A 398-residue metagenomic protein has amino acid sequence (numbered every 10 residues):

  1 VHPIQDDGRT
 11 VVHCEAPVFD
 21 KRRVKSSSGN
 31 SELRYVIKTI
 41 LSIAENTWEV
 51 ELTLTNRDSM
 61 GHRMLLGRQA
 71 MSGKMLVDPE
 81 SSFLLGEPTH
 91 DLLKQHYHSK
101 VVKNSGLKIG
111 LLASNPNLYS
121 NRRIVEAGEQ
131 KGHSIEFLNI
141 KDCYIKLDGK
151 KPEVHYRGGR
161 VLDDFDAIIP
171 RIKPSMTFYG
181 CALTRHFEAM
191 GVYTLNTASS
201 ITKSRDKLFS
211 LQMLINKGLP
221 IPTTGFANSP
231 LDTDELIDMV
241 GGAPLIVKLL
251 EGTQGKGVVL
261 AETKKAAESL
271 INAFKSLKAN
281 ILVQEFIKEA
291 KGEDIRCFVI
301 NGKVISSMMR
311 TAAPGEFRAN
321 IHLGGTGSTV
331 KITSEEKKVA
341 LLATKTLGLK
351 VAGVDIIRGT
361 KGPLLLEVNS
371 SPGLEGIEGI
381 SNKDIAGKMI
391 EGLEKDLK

Functional and structural regions predicted by a protein language model:
V1-K103: Pepsin/retropepsin-fold aspartyl endopeptidases
L41, G67, G128, I168 (+2 more regions): A residue-level signal for conserved active-site and pocket-lining positions in enzyme catalytic cores
A44-E45, V299-K303, G359-K361: Short acidic-glycine loop/turn motifs at beta-strand connectors
V101-N104, K331, K345, R358-K398: C-terminal active-site "lid" helix and adjoining low-complexity regulatory extension at the edge of ATP-using catalytic
L107-E129, I135, K146-K150, H155-D163 (+5 more regions): Active-site nucleotide/adenylate-binding loops and adjacent lid/helix of ATP-dependent enzymes
I169-P170, Q284: Redox-cofactor binding/interface segments in oxidoreductases and associated redox assembly factors
L245, F298, I305-S306, A352 (+1 more regions): Protein kinase-like catalytic core scaffold
K256-L347: Phosphate-binding site of ATP-dependent enzymes
